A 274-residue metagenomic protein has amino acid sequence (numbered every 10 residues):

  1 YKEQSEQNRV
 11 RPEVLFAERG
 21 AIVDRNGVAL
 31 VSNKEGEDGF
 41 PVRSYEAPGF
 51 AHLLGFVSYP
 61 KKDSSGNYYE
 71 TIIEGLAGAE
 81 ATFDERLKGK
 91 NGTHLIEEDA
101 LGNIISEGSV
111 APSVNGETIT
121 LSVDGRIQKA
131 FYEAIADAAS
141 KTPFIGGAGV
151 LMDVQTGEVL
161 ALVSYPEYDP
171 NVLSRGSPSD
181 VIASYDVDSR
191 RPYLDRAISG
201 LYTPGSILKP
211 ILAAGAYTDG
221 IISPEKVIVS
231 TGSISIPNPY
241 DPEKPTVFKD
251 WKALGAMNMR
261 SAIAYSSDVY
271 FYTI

Functional and structural regions predicted by a protein language model:
Y1-S177, L201, I221-E225, V229: Periplasmic/cell-envelope proteins involved in peptidoglycan metabolism and beta-lactam response
G116-T118, D195-S199, V269-F271: Short, solvent-exposed beta-strand edge segments and adjacent coil->beta transition regions
S177-S199: Surface-exposed acidic, glycine/proline-enriched linker/cap segments that occur as 15-30-residue helix-coil
Y193, I222-I274: Conserved catalytic neighborhood of penicillin-recognizing serine enzymes
A214-I221: Alpha-helical support elements that line or immediately flank enzyme active sites and cofactor-binding pockets
